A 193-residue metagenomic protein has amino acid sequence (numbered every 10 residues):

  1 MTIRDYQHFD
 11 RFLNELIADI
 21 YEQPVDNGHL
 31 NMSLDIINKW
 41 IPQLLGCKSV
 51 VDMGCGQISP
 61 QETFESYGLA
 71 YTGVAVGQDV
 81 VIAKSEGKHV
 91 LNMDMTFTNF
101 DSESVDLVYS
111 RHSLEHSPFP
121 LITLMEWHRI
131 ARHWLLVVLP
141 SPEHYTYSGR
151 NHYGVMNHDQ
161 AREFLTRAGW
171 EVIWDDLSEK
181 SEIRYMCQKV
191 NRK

Functional and structural regions predicted by a protein language model:
M1-F100, L124, N151-Q160, F164 (+2 more regions): Conserved N-terminal segment of class I S-adenosyl-L-methionine
L44, R129-A131: A generic alpha-to-beta junction signature in SAM-dependent methyltransferases
K48, D106, H133: Conserved acidic residues
Y109: A conserved beta-strand element that flanks and buttresses the S-adenosyl-L-methionine
H112-H116: Short catalytic micro-motifs in class I SAM-dependent methyltransferases
S117-E126: A short, conserved alpha-helix within the catalytic core of class I
H133-S141: Conserved beta-strand signature within the Rossmann-like core of class I S-adenosyl-L-methionine
E143-G149: A short acidic, helix-capping loop that chelates divalent metal ions and anchors anionic groups
